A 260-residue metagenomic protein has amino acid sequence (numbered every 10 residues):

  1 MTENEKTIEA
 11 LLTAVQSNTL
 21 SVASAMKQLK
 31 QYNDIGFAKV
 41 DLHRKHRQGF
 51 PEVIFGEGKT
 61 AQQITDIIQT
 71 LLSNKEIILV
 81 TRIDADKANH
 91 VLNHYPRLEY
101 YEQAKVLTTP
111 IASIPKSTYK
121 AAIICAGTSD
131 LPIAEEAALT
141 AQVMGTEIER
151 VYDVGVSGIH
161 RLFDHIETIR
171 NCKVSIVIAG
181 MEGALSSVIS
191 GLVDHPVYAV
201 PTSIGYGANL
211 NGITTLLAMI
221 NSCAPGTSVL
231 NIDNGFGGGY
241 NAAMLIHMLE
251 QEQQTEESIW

Functional and structural regions predicted by a protein language model:
M1-D84, H94: Long amphipathic alpha-helical segments
I64, D130-E135, I159-H160, A179-V188 (+2 more regions): Short glycine/serine/threonine-rich phosphate/pyrophosphate-binding segments that cradle anionic phosphate groups
L71-S73, V80-P110, K116: Glycine/small-residue-rich loop that forms an oxyanion/phosphate-binding "nest" at active or ligand-binding sites
E99-Y101, I189-G212, I259-W260: Short, acidic/small-residue loops that bind anionic groups at enzyme active sites
S117-G158: Glycine-rich phosphate/diphosphate-binding loop of Rossmann-like nucleotide-binding domains
C125, S129, E167, V174 (+2 more regions): C-terminal binding/interaction regions
D164-T202: Glycine-rich phosphate-binding loop
